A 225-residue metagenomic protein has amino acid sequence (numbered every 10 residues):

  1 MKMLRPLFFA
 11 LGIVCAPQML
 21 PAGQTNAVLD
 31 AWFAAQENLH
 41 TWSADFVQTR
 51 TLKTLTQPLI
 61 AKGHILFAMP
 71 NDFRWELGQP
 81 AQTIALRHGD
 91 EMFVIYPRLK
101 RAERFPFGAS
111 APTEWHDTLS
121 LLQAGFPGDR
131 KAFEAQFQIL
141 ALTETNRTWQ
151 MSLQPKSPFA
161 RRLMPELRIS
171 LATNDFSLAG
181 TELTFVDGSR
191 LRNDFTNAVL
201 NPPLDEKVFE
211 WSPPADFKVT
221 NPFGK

Functional and structural regions predicted by a protein language model:
M1-F8: Bacterial N-terminal signal peptides that target proteins for export
F8-P17: Bacterial N-terminal signal peptides
Q18-P58, P213-K225: N-terminal leader/targeting segments and the immediate start of mature chains
Q36, E114-A132: Short, solvent-exposed helix-to-loop capping segments enriched in aromatics
K53-T54, R74, A81-I84, V94 (+4 more regions): Short beta-strands and strand-coil junctions in structured, solvent-facing domains, enriched
I60-K62, P80-A81, H88-G89, R162-E166 (+1 more regions): Short, surface-exposed coil-to-beta transition loops
H64-T118, L191: An acidic-aromatic
E103, R130-F217, N221-G224: Gly/Pro-enriched, hydrophobic low-complexity segments that function as extracytoplasmic propeptides/linkers
